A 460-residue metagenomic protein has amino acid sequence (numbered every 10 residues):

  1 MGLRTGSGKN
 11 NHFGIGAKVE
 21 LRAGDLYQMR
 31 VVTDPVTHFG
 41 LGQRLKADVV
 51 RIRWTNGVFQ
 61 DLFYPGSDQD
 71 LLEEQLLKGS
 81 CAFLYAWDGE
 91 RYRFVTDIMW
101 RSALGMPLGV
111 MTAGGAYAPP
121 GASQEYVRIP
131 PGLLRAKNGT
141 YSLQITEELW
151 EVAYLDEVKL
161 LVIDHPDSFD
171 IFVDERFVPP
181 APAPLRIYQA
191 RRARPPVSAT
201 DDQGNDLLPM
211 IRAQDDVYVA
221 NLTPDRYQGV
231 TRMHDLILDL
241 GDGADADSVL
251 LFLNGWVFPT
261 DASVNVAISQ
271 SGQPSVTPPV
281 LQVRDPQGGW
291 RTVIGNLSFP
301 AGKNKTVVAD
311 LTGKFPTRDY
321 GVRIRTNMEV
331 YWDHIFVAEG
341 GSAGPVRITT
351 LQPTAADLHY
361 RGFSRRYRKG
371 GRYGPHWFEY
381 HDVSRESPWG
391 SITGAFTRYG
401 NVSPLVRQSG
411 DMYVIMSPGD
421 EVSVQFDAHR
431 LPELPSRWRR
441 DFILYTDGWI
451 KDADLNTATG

Functional and structural regions predicted by a protein language model:
M1-W332, F336, G341-A343, I348-Y373 (+4 more regions): Gly/Ser/Thr/Pro-enriched helix-cap/hinge segments flanking short amphipathic alpha-helices
G255, T446-I450: A cross-kingdom feature that marks long, compositionally biased intrinsically disordered regions
N265, S271-Q273, K451, L455-G460: Terminal domain-initiation and capping elements
F378-V406, S423-Q425, P435-W438, D454-A458: A sequence/structure-level signal for intrinsically flexible, low-complexity segments enriched in small
G410-D411: Extracellular loop and loop/strand-boundary signature of outer-membrane beta-barrel proteins
